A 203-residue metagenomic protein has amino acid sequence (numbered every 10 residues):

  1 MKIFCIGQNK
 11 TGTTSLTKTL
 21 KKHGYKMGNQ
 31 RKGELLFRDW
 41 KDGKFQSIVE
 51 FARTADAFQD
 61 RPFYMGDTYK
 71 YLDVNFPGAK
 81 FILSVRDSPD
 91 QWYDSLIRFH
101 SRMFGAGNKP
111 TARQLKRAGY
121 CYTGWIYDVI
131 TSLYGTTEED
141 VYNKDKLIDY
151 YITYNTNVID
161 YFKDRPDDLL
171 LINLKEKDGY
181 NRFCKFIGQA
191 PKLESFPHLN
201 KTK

Functional and structural regions predicted by a protein language model:
M1-A55, R61-F63, K203: PAPS-dependent sulfotransferase catalytic core
M1-I3, A55-A57, K80, D167-L171: Short active-site oxyanion
F4-Q8, D60, S84, K146 (+1 more regions): Conserved aromatic-histidine-acidic binding/catalytic patches
Q8, L16, F63-Y64, G105-N108 (+2 more regions): Catalytic cores of transferase enzymes with a strong primary signal for eukaryotic protein kinases
K21-K26, K32, Y69-L147, D178-K185 (+1 more regions): PAPS-dependent sulfotransferase catalytic domain
R31-W40, I82-W92, Q114-L115, T153-K203: The conserved 3'-phosphoadenosine-5'-phosphosulfate
D42, Q46-A52, F63-G66, N108-N173: PAPS-dependent sulfotransferase catalytic domain
Q46-V85: Gly/lys/ser-thr-rich phosphate-binding loops in alpha/beta enzymes that coordinate phosphoanhydride or phosphate groups
